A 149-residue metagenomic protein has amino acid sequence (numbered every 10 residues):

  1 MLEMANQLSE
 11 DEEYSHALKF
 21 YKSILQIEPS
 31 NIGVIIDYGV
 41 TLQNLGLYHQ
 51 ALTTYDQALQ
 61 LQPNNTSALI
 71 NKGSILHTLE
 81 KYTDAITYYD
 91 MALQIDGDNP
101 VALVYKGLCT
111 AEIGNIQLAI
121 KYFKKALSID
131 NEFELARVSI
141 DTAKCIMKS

Functional and structural regions predicted by a protein language model:
M4, I120-K121, L127-S149: Terminal, low-structured helical/coil segments at or just beyond the last alpha-helical repeat
S9, I36, Q43, I70 (+3 more regions): Position-specific recognition of the canonical hydrophobic site in helix A of tetratricopeptide repeat
I32-G33, T66-S67, P100-V101, E134-L135: Helix-start (N-cap) detector for alpha-helical repeat units in TPR-like alpha-solenoids, especially tetratricopeptide
